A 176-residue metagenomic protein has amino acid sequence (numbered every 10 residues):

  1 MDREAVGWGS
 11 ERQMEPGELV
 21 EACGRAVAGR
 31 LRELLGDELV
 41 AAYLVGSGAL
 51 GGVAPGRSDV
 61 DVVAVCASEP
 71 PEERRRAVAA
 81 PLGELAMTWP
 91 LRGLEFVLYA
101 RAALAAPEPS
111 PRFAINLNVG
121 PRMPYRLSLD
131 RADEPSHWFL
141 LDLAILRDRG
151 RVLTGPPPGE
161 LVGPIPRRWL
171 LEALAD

Functional and structural regions predicted by a protein language model:
D2-Y43, E73-R75: Helical scaffold of the NTase/Pol beta-like nucleotidyltransferase catalytic core
E11-R12, G83-D176: Conserved NTP/Mg2+-binding pocket subregion across the NTase superfamily
E15-C23, G52-G56, P158-P164: Short low-complexity stretches enriched in small and charged residues
E21, R25, A79, L170-A175: Generic detector of well-ordered alpha-helical segments enriched in charged/polar residues, highlighting helical
A28, A79-A86: Short, well-ordered alpha-helical packing segments
L31-G36, L50-P55, M87: Short secondary-structure boundary/capping segments within folded domains
G46, L50-A77, E84, G93-L98: Catalytic metal-binding acidic patch
